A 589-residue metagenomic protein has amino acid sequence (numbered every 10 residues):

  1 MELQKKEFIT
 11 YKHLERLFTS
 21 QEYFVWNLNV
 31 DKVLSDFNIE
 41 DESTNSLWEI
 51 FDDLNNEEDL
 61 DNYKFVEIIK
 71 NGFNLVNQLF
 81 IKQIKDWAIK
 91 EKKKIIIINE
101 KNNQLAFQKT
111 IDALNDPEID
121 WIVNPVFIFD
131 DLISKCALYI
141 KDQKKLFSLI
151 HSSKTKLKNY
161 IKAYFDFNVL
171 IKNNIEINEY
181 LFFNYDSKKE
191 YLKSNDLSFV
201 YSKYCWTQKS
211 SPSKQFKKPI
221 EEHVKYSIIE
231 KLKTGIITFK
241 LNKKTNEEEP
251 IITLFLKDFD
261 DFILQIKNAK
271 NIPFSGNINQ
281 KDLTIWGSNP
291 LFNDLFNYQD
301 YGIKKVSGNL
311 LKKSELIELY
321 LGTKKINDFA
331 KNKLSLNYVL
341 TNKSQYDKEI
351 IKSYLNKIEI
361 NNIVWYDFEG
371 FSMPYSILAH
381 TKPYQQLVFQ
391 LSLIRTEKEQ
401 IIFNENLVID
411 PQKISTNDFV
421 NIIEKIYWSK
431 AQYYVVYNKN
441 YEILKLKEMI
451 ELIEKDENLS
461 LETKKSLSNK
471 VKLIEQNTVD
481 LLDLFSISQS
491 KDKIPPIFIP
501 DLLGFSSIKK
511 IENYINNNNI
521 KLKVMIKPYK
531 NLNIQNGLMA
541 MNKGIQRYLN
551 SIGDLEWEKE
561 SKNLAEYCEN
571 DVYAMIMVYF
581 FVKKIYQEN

Functional and structural regions predicted by a protein language model:
M1-A137, K141, D300-I326, N337-L340: Metal-dependent nuclease catalytic cores that hydrolyze phosphodiester bonds in DNA/RNA, characterized by
I81, K85, F167, I171 (+2 more regions): Short, amphipathic alpha-helical segments that act as regulatory/interfacial helices in nucleotide-processing proteins
N102, I119-F129, I133-A137, D142-L256 (+1 more regions): Conserved DEDDh/DEDDy metal-dependent 3′-5′ exonuclease domain
F127, L146-S148, I350-S429, I450: Conserved RNase H-like, two-metal-ion catalytic cores of nucleic-acid enzymes
K135-L146, L393-E397, I401, M539-L555: Active-site-adjacent bridging/hinge elements
F216-G308, I511-N589: Acidic, Mg2+-coordinating catalytic module of metal-dependent nucleases/exonucleases that use a two-metal-ion mechanism
L291-E318, T323-N337, Y346-D347, I402-V436 (+3 more regions): Terminal, non-catalytic protein-protein interaction segments that mediate quaternary/complex assembly
E318-V364, F368-Y375: Long, highly charged low-complexity segments
